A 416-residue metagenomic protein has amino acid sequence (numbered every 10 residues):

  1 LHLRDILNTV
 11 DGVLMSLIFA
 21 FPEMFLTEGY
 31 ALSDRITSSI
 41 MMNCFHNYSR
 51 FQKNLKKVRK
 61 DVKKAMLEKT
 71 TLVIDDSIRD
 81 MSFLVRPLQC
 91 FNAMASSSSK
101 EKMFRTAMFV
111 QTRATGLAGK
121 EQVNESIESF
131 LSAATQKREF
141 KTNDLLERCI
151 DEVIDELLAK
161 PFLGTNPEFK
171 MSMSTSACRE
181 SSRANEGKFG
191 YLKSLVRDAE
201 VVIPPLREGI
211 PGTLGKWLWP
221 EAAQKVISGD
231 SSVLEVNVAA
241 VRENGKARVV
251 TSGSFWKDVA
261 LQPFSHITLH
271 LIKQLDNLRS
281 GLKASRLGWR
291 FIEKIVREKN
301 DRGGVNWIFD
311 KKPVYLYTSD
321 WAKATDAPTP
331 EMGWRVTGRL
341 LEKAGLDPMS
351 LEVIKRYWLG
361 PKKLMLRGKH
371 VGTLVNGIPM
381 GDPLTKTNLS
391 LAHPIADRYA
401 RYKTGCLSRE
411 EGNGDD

Functional and structural regions predicted by a protein language model:
L1-G414: Viral RNA-dependent RNA polymerase
